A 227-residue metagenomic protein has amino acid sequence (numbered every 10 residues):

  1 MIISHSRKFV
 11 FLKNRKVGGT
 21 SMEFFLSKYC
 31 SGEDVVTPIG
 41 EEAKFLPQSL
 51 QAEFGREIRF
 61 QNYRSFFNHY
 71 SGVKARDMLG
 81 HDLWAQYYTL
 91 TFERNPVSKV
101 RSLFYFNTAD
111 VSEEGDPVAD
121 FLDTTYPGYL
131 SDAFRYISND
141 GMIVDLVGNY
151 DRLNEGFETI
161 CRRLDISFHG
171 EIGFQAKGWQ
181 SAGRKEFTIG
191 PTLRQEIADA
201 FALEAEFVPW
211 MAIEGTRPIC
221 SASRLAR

Functional and structural regions predicted by a protein language model:
M1-R227: Membrane-interface amphipathic segments in extracytoplasmic regions
